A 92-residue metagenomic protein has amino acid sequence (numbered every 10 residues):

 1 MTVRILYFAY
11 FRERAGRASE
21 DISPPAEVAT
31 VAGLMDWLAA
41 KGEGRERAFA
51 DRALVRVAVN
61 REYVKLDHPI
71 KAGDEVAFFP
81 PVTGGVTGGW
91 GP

Functional and structural regions predicted by a protein language model:
M1-P92: Ubiquitin-like/PB1-type beta-grasp interaction modules and other compact soluble beta-rich domains
